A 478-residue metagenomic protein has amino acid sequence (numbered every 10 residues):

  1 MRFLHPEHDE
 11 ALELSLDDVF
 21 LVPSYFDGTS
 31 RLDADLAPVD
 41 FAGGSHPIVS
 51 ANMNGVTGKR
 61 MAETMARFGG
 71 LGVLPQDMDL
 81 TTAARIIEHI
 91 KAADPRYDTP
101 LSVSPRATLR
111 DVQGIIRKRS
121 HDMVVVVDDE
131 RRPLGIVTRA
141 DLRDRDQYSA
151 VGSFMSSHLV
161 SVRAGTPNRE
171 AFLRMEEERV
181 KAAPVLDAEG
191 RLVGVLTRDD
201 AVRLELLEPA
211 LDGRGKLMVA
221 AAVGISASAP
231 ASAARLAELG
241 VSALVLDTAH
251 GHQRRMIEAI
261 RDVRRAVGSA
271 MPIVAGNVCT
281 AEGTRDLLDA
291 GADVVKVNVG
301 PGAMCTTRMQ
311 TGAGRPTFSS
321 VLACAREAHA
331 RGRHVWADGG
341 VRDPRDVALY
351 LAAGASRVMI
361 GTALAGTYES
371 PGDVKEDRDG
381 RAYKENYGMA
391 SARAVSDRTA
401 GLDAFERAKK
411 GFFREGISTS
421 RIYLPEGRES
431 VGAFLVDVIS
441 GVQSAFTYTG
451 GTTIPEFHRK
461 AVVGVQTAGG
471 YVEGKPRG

Functional and structural regions predicted by a protein language model:
M1-Y25, R163, A222, G312-A337 (+1 more regions): Alpha/beta catalytic cores of nucleotide-metabolism and tRNA/nucleoside-modifying enzymes
Y25, S30-M53, T82-H121, V126-D128 (+6 more regions): Bateman/CBS regulatory modules and CBS-like beta-alpha motifs in cytosolic regions of diverse proteins
G43-S50, R96-T99, G213-A222, V263-C279 (+2 more regions): Short beta-strand/loop segments at the ligand-binding rim of alpha/beta enzyme cores
R60-A62, P230-E238, I273, C279-V297 (+1 more regions): Catalytic cores of alpha/beta
R67-T82, V241-Q253, D293-T311, V341-V374: Glycine-rich phosphate-binding active-site loops on the catalytic face of alpha/beta enzymes
V73-D77, S102-V103, M123-V125, S161-V162 (+6 more regions): Catalytic beta/alpha-barrel core
D77-D79, D129-R131, T138-L142, D187-G190 (+8 more regions): Short, ordered loop/turn segments at secondary-structure junctions
M78-E88, V193-A210, S228-A231, T248-A270 (+3 more regions): Active-site-adjacent beta->alpha loops and helix N-cap segments on the catalytic face of soluble alpha/beta enzymes
